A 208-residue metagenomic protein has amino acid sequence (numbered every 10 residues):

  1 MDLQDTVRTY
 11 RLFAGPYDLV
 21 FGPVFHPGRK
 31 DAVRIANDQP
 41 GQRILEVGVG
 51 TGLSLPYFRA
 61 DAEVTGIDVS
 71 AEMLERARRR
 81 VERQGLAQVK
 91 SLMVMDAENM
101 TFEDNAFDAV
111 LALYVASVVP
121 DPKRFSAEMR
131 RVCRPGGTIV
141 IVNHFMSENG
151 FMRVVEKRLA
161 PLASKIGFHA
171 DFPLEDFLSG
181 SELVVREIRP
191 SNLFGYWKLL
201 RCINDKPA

Functional and structural regions predicted by a protein language model:
M1-Q39, L53, R76, R83 (+1 more regions): Conserved class I S-adenosyl-L-methionine
Q4, F21-P23, V140-W197: C-terminal alpha-helical "lid/dimerization" subdomain adjacent to the S-adenosyl-L-methionine
R43-N99: Class I SAM-dependent methyltransferase SAM/SAH-binding core
M95-V110: A short acidic, Gly/Pro-enriched loop at the edge of an enzyme's catalytic core that lines a small-molecule cofactor
A109-D121: A short SAM/SAH-binding and catalytic strip from SAM-dependent methyltransferases
K123-P135: A short glycine-rich, Lys/Arg-flanked "PGG" loop and its adjoining helix->strand segment in the class I
L199-A208: C-terminal lobe and adjacent flexible extensions of AdoMet/dcAdoMet transferase-like proteins
